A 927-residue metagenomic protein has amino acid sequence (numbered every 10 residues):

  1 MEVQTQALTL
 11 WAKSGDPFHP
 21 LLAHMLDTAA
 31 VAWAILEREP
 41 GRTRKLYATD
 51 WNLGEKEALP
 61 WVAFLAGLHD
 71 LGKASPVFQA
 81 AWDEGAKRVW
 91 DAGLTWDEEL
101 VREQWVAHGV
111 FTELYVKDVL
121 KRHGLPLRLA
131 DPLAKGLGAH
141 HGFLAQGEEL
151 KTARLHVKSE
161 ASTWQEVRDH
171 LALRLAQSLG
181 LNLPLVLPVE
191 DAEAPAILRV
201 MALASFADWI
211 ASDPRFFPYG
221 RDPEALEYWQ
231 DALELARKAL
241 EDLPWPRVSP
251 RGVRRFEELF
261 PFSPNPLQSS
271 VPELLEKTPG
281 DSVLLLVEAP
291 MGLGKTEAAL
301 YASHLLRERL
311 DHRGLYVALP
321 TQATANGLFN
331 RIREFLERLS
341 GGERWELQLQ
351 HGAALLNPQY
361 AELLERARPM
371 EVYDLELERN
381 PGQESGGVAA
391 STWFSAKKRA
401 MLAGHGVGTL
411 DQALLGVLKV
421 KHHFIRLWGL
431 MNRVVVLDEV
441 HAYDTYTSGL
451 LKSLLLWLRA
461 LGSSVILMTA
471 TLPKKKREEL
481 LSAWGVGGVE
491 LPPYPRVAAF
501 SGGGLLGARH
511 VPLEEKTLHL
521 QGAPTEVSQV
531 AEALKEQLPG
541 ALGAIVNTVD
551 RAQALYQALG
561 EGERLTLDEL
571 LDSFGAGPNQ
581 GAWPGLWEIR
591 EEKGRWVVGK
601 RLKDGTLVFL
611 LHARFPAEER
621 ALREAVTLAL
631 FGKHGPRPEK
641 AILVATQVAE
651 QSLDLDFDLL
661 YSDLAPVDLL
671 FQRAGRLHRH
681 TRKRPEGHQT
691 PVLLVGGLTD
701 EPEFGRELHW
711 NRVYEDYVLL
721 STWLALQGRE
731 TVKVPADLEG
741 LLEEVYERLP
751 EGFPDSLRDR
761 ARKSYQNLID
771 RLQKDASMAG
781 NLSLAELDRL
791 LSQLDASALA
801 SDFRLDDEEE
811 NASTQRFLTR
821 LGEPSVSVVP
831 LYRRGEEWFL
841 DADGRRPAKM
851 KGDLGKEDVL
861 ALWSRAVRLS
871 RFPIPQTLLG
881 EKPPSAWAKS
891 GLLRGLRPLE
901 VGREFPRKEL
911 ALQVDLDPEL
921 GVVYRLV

Functional and structural regions predicted by a protein language model:
E2-R251: Accessory nucleic-acid engagement/destabilization modules that flank
R251-E288: Conserved pre-motif I regulatory segment
G280-S303, Y443-D444, T469: Walker A/P-loop
R313-E337, L347-P358, L472-R477, V549: Conserved Walker A/P-loop ATP-binding site and its immediately adjacent core in helicase/helicase-like ATPase domains
I332-G404, L410-L414: A substrate-engagement module of RecA-like helicase motors
I425-V434, H441-G507: Post-DEXD/H (motif II) to motif III coupling segment of the RecA-like Helicase ATP-binding lobe
R477, S528-P636, F657, Y661-V927: C-terminal helicase lobe and adjacent C-terminal extensions/tails of nucleic-acid helicase motors
G487-Y556: Conserved interdomain linker/interface between the two RecA-like ATPase lobes of SF2 helicase motors
